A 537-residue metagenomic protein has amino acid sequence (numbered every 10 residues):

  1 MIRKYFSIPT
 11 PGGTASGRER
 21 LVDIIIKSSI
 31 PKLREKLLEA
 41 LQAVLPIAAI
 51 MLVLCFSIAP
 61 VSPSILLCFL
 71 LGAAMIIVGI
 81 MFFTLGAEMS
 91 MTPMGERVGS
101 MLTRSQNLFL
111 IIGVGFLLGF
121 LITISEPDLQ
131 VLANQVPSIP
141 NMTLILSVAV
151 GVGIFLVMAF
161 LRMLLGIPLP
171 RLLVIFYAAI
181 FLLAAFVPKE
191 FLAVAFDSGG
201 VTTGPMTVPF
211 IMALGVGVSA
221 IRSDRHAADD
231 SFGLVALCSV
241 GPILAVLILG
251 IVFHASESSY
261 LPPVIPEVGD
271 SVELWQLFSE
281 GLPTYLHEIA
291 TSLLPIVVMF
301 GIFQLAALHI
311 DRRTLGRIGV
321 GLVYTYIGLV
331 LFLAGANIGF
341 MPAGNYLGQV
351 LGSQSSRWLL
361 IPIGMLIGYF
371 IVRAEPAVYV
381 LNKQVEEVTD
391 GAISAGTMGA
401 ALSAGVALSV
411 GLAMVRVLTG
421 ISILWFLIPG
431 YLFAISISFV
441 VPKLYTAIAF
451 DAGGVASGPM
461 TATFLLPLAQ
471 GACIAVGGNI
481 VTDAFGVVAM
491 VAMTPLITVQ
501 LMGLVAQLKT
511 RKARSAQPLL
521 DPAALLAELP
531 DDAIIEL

Functional and structural regions predicted by a protein language model:
M1-A15, A159-V174, E190, R222-E267 (+4 more regions): Juxtamembrane and boundary regions of transmembrane helices in multi-pass small-molecule transporters and channels
M1-A40, G95-L108, S223-S231, F253-P283 (+5 more regions): Intrinsically disordered, low-complexity non-transmembrane regions of multi-pass membrane transporters
E35-A43, L67-A73, M101-F109, L169-V174 (+3 more regions): Alpha-helical transmembrane segments and their helix-start/interface "positive-inside/aromatic belt" motifs in integral
A43-I58, G72-F82, V114-L121, G151-R162 (+10 more regions): Hydrophobic core segments of alpha-helical transmembrane domains in multi-pass membrane transport and ion-translocation
V53-L67, A87-G95, L121-V136, F155-I167 (+11 more regions): Transmembrane helix-loop junctions in multi-pass membrane proteins
L66-L70, V264-A377: Transmembrane helical segments that form the transport core of multi-pass membrane transport proteins
L67-C68, G86, A133-I145, M163-A178 (+8 more regions): Transmembrane helix-loop boundary segments of multi-pass membrane transporters
G99-M101, L108-A179, R357-S438: Helix-loop-helix junctions within the multi-pass membrane cores of secondary transporters/permeases
